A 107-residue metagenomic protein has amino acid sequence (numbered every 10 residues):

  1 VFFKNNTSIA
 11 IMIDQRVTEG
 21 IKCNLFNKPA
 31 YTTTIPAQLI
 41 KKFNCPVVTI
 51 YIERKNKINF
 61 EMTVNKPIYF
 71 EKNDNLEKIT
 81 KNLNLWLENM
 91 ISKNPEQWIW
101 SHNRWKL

Functional and structural regions predicted by a protein language model:
V1-L107: Non-catalytic C-terminal accessory region of glycerolipid acyltransferases and related lyso-lipid remodeling enzymes
